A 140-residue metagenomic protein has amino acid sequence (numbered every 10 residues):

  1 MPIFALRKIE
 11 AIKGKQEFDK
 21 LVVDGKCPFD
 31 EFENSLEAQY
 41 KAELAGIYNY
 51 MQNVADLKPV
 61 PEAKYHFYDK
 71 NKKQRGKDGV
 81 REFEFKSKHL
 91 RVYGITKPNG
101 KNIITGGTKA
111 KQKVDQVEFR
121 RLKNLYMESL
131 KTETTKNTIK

Functional and structural regions predicted by a protein language model:
M1-I12, V80-K140: Enriched for short, Lys/Arg-rich terminal
M1-I47, T135-K140: Arg/Lys-rich, positively charged N-terminal/basic patches that mediate binding to nucleic acids
E17, P28, G79, K109-A110: Polar low-complexity intrinsically disordered regions enriched in Ser/Thr and small residues
D24, P28, N71, D78 (+2 more regions): Residue-level signal for well-ordered alpha-helical segments
P28, D56-V60, T108: Alpha-helix capping and helix-coil boundary motifs
A38, N53-L57, L125-T132: A structural signal for alpha-helix termini and helix-coil/disorder junctions
I47-Y50, L122: A ubiquitous structural signal for well-ordered alpha-helices
Q52-E84, I139-K140: A short, surface-exposed loop/turn module that caps and links secondary-structure elements
